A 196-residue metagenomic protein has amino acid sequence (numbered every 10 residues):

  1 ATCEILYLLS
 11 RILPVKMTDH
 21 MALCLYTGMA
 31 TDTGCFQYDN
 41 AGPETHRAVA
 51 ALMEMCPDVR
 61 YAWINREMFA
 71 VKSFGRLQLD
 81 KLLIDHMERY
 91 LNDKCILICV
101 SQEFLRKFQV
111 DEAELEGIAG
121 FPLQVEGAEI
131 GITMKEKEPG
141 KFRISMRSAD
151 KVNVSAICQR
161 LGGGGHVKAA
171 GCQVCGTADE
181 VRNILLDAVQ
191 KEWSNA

Functional and structural regions predicted by a protein language model:
A1-A48: Short alpha-helices
T31-R160, G165-A196: Hydrophobic helix-and-loop "lid/oligomerization" segment in the mid-to-C-terminal part of catalytic domains
